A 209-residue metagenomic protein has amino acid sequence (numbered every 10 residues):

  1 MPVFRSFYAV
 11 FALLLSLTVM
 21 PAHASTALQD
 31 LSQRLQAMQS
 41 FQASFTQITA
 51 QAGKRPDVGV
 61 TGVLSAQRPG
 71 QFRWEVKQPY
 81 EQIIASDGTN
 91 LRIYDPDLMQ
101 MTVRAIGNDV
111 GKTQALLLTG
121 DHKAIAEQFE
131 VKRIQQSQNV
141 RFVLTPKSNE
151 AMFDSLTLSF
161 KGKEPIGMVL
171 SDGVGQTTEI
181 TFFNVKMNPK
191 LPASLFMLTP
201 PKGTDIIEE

Functional and structural regions predicted by a protein language model:
M1-F4: N-terminal secretory signal peptides that target proteins for export/translocation
Y8-T18: Bacterial N-terminal signal peptides
M20-A24: Sec/Tat signal peptide C-region and signal peptidase I cleavage site
S25-Q51, R55-D57, A85, D95-D154 (+1 more regions): Flexible, processing/modification-adjacent segments and terminal tails in exported/periplasmic/extracellular proteins
A37, A66-R68, Q78, E150 (+2 more regions): Short loop/turn positions at the edges of beta-strands in beta-sheet-rich folds
G59-T61: Low-complexity, intrinsically disordered segments exposed to solvent
V63-T113, T178-E179: An acidic-aromatic
T102, A124-E130, Q135-E209: Gly/Pro-enriched, hydrophobic low-complexity segments that function as extracytoplasmic propeptides/linkers
